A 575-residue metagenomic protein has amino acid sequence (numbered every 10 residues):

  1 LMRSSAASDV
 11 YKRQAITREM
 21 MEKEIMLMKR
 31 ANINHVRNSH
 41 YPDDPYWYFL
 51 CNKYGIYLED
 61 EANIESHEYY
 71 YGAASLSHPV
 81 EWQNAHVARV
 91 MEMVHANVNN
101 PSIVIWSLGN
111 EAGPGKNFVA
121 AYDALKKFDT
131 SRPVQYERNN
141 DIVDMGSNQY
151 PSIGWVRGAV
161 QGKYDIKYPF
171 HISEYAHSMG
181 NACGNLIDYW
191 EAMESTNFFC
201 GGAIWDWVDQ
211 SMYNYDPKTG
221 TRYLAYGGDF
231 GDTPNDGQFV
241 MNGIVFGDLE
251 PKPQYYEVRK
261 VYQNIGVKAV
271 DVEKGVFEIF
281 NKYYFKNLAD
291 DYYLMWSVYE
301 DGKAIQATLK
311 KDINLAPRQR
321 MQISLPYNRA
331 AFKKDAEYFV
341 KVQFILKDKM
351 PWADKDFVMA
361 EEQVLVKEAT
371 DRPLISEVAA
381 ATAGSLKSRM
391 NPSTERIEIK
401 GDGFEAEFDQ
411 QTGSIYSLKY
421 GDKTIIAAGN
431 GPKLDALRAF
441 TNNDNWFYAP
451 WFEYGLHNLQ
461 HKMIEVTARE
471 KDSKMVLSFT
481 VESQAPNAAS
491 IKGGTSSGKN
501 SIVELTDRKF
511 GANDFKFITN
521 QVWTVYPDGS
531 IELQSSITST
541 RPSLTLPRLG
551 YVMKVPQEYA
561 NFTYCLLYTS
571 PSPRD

Functional and structural regions predicted by a protein language model:
L1-A7, Y11, Y568-D575: Single conserved hydrophobic/aromatic residue that forms the stacking wall/gate of nucleotide- or nucleobase-binding
S4-L27: N-terminal carbohydrate-binding accessory modules
D9, D44-Y46, A112-K116, I142-V143 (+10 more regions): Flexible loop/turn segments at secondary-structure boundaries
M21, H40, H86, P114 (+14 more regions): Active-site-proximal structural scaffolding
I25-A31, H35-N242: Substrate-binding/catalytic cleft of secreted carbohydrate-active enzymes, primarily glycoside hydrolases
G55-I56, L294-V298, V552-V555: Active/binding-pocket-proximal capping segment
A192-Q410, K492: Carbohydrate-binding surfaces of carbohydrate-active enzymes
P326-D335, D348-M350, V364-S570, R574: Beta-strand/loop-rich accessory regions of lumenal/periplasmic or secreted enzymes, predominantly carbohydrate-active
